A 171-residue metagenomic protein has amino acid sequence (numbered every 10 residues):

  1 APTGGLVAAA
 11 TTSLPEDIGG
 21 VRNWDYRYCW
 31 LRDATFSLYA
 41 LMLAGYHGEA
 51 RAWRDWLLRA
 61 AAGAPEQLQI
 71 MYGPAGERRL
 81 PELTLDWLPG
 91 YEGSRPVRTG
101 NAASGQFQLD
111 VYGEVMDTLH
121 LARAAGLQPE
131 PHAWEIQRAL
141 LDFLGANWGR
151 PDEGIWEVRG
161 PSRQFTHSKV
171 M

Functional and structural regions predicted by a protein language model:
A1-M171: Acidic, mature catalytic/reactive cores of soluble proteins
